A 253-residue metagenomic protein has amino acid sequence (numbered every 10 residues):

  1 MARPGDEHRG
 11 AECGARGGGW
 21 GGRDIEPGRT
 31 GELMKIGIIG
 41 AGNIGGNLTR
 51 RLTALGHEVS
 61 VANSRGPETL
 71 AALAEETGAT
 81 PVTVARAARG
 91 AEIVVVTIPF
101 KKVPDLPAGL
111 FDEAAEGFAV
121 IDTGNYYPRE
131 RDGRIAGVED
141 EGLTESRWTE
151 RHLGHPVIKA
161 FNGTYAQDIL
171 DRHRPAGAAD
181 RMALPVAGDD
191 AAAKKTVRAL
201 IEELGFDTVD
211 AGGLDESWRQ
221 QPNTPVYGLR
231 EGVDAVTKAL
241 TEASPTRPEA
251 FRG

Functional and structural regions predicted by a protein language model:
D6-H8, D24: Intrinsic-disorder-associated, low-complexity terminal segments enriched in Asp/Asn/His/Tyr and depleted of Lys/Arg
R29-E76: NAD(P)+-binding Rossmann beta1-loop-alpha1 motif at the extreme N-terminus of oxidoreductases
G78-I121, N125-D132: Rossmann-like NAD(P)-binding element
P81, P156-N162, V209-G213: General beta-strand structural signal in soluble alpha/beta enzymes
G124-Q167, R172-P175: Rossmann-fold NAD(P)-binding glycine/threonine-rich loop
A179-G253: Active-site-lining helix/loop region of Rossmann-like oxidoreductase modules
